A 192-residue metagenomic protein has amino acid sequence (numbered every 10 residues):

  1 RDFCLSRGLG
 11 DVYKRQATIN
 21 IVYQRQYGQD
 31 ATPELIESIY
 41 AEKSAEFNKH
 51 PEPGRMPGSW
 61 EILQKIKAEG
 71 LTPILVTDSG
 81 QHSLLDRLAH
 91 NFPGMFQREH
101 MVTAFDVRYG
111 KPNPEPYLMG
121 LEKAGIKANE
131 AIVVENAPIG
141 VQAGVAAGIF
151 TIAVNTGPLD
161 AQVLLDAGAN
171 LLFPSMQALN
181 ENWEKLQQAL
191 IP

Functional and structural regions predicted by a protein language model:
D2-Y13: Single conserved hydrophobic/aromatic residue that forms the stacking wall/gate of nucleotide- or nucleobase-binding
F3, P53, R108: Conserved catalytic core of Hanks-family protein kinases
D11-I19, T77-D86: Conserved long hydrophobic alpha-helices within structured protein cores
K14-F47, P57, K65: A metal-dependent, Asp-based hydrolase signature
V22-Q26, H50, N91, K123: Alpha-helical structural context
Q29-P33, K49, P53, G70 (+2 more regions): Residues at alpha-helix boundaries and the short loops/turns that link adjacent helices
N48-L75, H82: Short, acidic loop-to-helix structural element flanking the phosphoryl-transfer center in phosphate-processing enzymes
W60-Q64, G80-P192: Asp-based, Mg2+/Mn2+-dependent phosphohydrolase catalytic module
